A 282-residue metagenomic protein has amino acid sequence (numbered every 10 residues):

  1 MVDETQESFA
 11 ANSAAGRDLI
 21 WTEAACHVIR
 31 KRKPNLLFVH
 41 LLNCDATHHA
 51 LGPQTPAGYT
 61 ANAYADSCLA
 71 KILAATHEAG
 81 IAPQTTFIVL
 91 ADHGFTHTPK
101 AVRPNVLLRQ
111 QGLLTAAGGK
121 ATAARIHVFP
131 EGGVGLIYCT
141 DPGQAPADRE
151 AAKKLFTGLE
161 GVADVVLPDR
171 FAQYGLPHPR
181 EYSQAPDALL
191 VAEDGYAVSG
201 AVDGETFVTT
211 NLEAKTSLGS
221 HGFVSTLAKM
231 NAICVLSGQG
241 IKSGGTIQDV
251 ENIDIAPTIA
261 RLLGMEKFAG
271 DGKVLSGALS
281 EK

Functional and structural regions predicted by a protein language model:
M1-A11, W21, G58-S67, L107-A123: Acidic, His- and aromatic-enriched active-site or binding-groove loops in soluble protein domains that engage sugars
M1-G52, D148, T157-E160, S199: His/Asp/Glu-rich, glycine-adjacent segments that coordinate divalent cations and/or stabilize oxyanion chemistry on
A15-L19, P56-A63, P146, D249-I253 (+1 more regions): Soluble non-cytosolic domains of exported or imported proteins
E23, H27, A63, S67-A70 (+5 more regions): Solvent-exposed, polar/charged alpha-helical surfaces in well-ordered, non-transmembrane soluble domains, broadly
R32-L37, A82-T86, E160-D164, Q184-P186: Loop/turn elements at helix/coil->beta-strand transitions in domains of secreted/extracellular proteins
H49-G52, P99-V102, A201-D203: Short, solvent-exposed loop/turn and secondary-structure capping segments
Y64-L108, I259: Metal-dependent active-site segment of extracytoplasmic phospho-/sulfohydrolases and closely related
A123-T258: Active-site neighborhoods of enzymes that stabilize oxyanions during catalysis
